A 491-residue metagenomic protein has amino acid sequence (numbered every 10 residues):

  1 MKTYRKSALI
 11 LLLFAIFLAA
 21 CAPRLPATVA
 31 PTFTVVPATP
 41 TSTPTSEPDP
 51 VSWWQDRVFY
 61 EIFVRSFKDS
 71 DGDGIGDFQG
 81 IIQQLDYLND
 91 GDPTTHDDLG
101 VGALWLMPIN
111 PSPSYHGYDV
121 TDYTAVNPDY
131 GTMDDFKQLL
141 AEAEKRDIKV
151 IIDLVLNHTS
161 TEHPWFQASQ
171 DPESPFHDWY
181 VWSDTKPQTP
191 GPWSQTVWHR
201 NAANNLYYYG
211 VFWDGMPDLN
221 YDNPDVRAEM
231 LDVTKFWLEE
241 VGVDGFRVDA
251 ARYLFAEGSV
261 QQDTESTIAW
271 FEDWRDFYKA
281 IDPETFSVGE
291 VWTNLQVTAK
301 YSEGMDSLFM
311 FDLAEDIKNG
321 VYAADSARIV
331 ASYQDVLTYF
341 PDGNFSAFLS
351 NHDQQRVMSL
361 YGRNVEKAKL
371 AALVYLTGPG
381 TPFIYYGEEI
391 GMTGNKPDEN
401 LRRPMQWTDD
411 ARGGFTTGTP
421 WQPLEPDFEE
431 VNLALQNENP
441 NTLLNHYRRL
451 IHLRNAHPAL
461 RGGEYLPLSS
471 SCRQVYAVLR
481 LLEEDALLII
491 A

Functional and structural regions predicted by a protein language model:
K2-I10: Bacterial N-terminal signal peptides that target proteins for export
I16, C21-E47: Ser/Thr-rich, Proline-interspersed low-complexity disordered segments
C21-P23, E47-A228, K235, A251-Q296 (+1 more regions): Acidic/aromatic-lined carbohydrate-recognition and catalytic surfaces of CAZymes acting on diverse glycans
P44-D49, W193, D232, T293-V297 (+1 more regions): Alpha-helical scaffolding within the catalytic cores of extracellular/periplasmic polymer-degrading hydrolases
W54, R275-I281, F286, W292-T293 (+6 more regions): Loop/helix patches that line or flank the sugar-binding groove of alpha-linked glycan CAZymes
H96, V101, G242-V243, M305 (+1 more regions): A structural motif
G117-V126, D306-D316, N400-R403: Short glycine/proline- and charge-enriched loop/turn segments that cap or connect secondary-structure elements
Q167-F212, M216, N319-T338, R402-E429: Core domains of carbohydrate- and sulfate-ester-processing enzymes
